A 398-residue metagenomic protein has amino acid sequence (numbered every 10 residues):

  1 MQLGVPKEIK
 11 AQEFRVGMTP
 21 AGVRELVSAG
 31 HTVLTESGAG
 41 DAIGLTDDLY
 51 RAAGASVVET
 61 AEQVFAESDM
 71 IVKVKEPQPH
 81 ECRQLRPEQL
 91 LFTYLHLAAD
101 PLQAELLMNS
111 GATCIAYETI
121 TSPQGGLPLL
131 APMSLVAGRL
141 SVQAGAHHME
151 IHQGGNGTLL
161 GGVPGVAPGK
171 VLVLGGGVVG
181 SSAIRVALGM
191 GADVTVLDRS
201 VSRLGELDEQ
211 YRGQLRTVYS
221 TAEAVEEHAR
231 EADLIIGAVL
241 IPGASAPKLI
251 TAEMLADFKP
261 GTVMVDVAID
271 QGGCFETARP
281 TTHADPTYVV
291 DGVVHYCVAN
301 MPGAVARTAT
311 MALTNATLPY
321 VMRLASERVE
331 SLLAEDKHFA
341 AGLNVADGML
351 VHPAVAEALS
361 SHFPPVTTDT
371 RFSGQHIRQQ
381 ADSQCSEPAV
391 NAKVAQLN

Functional and structural regions predicted by a protein language model:
Q2, E8, P79-G169, V298-N300: Glycine/serine-rich phosphate-binding loop and adjoining beta1-alpha1 elements at the start of nucleotide-handling
Q2-L106, S110: An N-terminal-biased, well-structured beta-alpha scaffold segment characteristic of Rossmann-like dinucleotide-binding
P6-L45, H152-G237, T287: Glycine-rich phosphate/diphosphate-binding loop of Rossmann-like nucleotide-binding domains
D69, K75-E76, L95-H96, V239-G243 (+2 more regions): Short glycine-/small-residue-rich Rossmann-like dinucleotide-binding loops
E76, V136, G177-V178: Residue-level detector of alpha-helix initiation sites
E118-L160, I269, C274-R378, D382: Adenosine-phosphate binding glycine-rich loop
E209-D291: Rossmann-like adenosine-cofactor binding region
